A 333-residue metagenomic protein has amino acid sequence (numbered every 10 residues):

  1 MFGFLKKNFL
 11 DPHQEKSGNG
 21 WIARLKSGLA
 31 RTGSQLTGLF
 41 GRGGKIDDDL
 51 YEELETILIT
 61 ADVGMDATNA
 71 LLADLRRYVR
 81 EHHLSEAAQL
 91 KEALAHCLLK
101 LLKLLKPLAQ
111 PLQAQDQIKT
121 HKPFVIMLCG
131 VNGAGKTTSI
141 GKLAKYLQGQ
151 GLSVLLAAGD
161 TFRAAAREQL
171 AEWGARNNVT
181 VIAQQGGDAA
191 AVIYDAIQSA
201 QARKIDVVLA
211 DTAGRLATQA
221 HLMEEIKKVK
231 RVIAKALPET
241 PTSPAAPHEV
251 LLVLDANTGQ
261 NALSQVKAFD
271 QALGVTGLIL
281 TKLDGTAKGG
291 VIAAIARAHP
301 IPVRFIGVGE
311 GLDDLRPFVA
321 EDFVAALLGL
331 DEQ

Functional and structural regions predicted by a protein language model:
M1-M127, G149, V154-L155, R176 (+1 more regions): Non-catalytic terminal/linker segments enriched in charged/polar, low-complexity residues
L99, L108-Q333: P-loop/Walker A NTP-binding module and the surrounding RecA-like catalytic core of P-loop NTPases
